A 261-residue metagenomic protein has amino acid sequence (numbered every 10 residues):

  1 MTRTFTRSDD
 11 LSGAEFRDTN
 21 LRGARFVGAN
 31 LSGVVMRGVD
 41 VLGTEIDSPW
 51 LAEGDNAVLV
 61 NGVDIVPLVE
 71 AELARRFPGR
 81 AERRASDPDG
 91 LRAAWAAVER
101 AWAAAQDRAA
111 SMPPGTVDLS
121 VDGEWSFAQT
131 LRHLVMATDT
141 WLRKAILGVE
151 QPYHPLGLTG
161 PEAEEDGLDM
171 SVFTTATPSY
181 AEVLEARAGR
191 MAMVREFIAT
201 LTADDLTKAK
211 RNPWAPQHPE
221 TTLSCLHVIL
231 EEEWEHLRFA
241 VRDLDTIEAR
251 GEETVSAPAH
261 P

Functional and structural regions predicted by a protein language model:
M1-E72: Tandem repeat scaffolds
L59-D107: Active-site-adjacent scaffolding segments
R83-A85, D169-T177, P216-H218: Short glycine/proline-rich turn/loop motifs
S86-M136, T140: Conserved small-residue-rich
G90-R108, D166-L206, S224: Acidic/histidine-rich alpha-helical segments that form the ligand environment of transition-metal centers
T116-M170, A192, L206-P261: Short, contiguous alpha-helical
